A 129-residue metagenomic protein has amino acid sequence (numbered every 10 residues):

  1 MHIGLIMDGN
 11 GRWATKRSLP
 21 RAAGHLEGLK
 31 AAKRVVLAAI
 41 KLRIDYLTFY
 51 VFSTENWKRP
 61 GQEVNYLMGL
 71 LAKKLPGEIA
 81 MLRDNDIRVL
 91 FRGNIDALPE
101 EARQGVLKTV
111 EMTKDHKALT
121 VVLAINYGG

Functional and structural regions predicted by a protein language model:
M1-G129: Flexible, compositionally biased loop and terminal segments
